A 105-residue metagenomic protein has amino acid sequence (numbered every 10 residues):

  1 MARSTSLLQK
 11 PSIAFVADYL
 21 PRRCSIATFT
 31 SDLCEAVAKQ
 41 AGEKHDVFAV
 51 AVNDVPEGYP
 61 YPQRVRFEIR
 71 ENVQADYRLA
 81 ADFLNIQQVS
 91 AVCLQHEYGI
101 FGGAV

Functional and structural regions predicted by a protein language model:
M1-F67, Q87-S90: N-terminal subdomain of nucleotide-sugar transferases
F67-I69, A81-V105: Short N-terminal targeting/anchoring amphipathic segment
D76-A80: Well-ordered alpha-helical segments embedded in enzymatic catalytic cores
